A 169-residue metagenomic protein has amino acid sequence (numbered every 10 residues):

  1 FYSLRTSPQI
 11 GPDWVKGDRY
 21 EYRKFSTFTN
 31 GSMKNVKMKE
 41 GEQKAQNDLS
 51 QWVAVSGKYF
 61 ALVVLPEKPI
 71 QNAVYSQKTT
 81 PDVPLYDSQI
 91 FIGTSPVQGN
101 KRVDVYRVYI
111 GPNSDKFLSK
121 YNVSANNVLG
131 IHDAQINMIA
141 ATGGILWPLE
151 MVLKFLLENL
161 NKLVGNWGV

Functional and structural regions predicted by a protein language model:
F1-A134: Soluble non-transmembrane domains of integral membrane proteins
G111-W167: Interfacial loop/helix-cap signal at membrane boundaries in integral membrane proteins
